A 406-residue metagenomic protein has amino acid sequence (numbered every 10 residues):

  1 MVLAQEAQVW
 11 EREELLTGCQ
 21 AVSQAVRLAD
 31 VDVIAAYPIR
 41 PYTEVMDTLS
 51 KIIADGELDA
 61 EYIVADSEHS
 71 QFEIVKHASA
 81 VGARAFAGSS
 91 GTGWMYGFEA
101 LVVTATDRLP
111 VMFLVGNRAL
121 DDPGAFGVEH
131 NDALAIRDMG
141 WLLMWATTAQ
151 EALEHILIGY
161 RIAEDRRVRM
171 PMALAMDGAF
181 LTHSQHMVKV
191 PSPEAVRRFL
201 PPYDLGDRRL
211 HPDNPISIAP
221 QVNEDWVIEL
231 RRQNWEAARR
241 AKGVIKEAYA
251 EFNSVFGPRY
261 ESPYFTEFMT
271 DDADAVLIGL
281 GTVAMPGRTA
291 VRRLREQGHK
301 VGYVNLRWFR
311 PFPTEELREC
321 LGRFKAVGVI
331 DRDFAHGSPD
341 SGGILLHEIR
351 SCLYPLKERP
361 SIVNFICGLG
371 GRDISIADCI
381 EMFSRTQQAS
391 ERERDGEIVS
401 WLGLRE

Functional and structural regions predicted by a protein language model:
M1-A135, G140-W141, T147, L157-I158 (+2 more regions): Thiamine diphosphate
V45-T48, K76, G97-A100, D122-V128 (+6 more regions): Short acidic, glycine/serine/threonine-rich loops at helix termini
S50-D55, E251, T289-Y303, Y354-P355: Short helix-loop-beta junction
R118-A119, M176-H183, G281, F334 (+1 more regions): Glycine-rich beta-alpha junction loops
G127-P171, A175-G178, E358-R372: Conserved thiamine diphosphate
M172-T266: Conformationally flexible catalytic loops at phosphate/diphosphate-handling active centers
Y264-H299, F312-E319: Redox- and metal-dependent alpha/beta enzyme cores, enriched for Fe-S-associated oxidoreductases and cofactor-handling
R332-E406: Peripheral docking tails and interdomain loops at the edges of cofactor- or intermediate-handling domains
